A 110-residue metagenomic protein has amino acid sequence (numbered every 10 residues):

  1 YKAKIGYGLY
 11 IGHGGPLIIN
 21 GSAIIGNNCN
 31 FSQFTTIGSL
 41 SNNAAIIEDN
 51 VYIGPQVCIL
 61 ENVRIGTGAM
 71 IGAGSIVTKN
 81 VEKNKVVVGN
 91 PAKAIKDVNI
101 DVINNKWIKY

Functional and structural regions predicted by a protein language model:
Y1, G6-Y7, G12-G21, G26-N27 (+10 more regions): Left-handed beta-helix
K85-K106: Conserved beta-strand-loop-alpha-helix hinge in the C-terminal portion of ABC ATPase nucleotide-binding domains
I108-Y110: Alpha-helical subdomain
